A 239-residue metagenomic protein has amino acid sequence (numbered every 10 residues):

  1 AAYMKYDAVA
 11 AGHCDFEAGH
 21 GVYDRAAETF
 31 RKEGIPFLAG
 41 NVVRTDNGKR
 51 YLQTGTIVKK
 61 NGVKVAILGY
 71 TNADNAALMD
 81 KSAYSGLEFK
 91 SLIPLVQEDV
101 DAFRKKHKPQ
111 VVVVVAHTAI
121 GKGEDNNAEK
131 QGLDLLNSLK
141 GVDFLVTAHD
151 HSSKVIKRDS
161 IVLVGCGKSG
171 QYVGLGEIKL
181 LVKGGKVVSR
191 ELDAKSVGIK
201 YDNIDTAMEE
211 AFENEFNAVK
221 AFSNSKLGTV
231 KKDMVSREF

Functional and structural regions predicted by a protein language model:
A1-Y201: Acidic, metal/ion-coordinating pockets
V187, Y201-F239: Hard-cation-handling environments
